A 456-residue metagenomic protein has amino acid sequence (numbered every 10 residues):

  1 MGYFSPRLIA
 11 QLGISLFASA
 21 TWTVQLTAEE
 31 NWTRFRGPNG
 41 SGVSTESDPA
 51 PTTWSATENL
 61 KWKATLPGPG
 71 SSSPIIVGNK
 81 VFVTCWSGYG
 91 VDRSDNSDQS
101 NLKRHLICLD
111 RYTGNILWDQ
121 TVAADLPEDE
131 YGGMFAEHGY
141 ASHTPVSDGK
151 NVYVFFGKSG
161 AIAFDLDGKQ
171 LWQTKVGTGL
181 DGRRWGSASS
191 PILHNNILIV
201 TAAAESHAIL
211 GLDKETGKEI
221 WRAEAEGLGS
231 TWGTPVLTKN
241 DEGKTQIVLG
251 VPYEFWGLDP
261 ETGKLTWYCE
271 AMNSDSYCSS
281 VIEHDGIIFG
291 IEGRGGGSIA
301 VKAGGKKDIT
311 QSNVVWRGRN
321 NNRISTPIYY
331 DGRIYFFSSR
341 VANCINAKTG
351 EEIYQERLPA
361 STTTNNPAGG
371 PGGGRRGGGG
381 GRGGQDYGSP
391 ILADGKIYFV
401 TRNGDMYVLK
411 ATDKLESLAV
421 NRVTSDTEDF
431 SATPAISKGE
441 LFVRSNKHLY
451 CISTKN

Functional and structural regions predicted by a protein language model:
M1-L8: N-terminal secretory signal peptides that target proteins for export/translocation
P6, I14-S15, A28, G305: Intrinsic structural disorder/low-complexity segments
R7, T21, Q25-L26: Glycine-centered signal
A10-T21: Bacterial N-terminal signal peptides
Q25-N456: Noncatalytic, solvent-exposed loop/strand surfaces of beta-propeller-type extracellular/periplasmic domains
